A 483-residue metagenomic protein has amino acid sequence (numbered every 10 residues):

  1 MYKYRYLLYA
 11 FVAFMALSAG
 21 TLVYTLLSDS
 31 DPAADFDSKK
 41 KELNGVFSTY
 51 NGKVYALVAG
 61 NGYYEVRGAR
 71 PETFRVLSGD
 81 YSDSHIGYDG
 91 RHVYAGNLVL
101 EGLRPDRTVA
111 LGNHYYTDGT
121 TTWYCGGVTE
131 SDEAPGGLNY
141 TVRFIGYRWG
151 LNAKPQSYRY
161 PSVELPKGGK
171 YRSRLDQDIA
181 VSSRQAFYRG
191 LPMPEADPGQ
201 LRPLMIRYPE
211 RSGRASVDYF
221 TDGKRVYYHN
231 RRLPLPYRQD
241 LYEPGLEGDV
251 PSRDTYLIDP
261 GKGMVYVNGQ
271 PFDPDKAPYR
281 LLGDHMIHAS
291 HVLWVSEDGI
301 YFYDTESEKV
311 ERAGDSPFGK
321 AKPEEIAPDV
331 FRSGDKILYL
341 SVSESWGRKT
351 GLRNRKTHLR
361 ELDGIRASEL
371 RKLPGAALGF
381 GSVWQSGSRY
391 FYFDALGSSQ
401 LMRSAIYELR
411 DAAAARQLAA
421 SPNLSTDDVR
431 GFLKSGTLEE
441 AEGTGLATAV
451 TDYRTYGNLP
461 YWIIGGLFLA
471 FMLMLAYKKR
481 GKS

Functional and structural regions predicted by a protein language model:
Y4, Y9, S18-F468, M472-K482: Non-catalytic tandem-repeat scaffold regions and their flanking low-complexity/translocation tails
